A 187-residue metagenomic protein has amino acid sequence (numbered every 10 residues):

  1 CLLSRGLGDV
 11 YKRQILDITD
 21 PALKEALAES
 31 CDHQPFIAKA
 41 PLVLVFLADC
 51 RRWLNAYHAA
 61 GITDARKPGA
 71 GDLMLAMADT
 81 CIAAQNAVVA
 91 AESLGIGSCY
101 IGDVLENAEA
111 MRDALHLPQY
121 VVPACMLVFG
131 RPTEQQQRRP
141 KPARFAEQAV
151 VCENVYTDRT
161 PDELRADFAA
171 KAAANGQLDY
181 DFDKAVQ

Functional and structural regions predicted by a protein language model:
C1-L7, Y11: Single conserved hydrophobic/aromatic residue that forms the stacking wall/gate of nucleotide- or nucleobase-binding
R5, I15, L44, A65-A114 (+1 more regions): Small-aliphatic-rich amphipathic alpha-helix that forms the alpha element of a beta-alpha
K12-C81: Glycine/small-residue-rich phosphate/adenosyl-binding loop
A28-S30, A110-A114, Q136-Q137: Glycine-rich, charged/polar anion/phosphate-binding loops that engage phosphate groups from diverse ligands
P35-F46, H116-R138: A glycine-rich helix N-cap at a beta->alpha junction
R52-N55, N107-A110, E134-Q136: Short, well-ordered, mixed-charge alpha-helical segments that flank or form enzyme active sites
L105, D113-Y120, P140-F145: Short, surface-exposed, charged loop/turn segments at secondary-structure junctions
M126-Q187: C-terminal helix-cap and adjacent tail motif
